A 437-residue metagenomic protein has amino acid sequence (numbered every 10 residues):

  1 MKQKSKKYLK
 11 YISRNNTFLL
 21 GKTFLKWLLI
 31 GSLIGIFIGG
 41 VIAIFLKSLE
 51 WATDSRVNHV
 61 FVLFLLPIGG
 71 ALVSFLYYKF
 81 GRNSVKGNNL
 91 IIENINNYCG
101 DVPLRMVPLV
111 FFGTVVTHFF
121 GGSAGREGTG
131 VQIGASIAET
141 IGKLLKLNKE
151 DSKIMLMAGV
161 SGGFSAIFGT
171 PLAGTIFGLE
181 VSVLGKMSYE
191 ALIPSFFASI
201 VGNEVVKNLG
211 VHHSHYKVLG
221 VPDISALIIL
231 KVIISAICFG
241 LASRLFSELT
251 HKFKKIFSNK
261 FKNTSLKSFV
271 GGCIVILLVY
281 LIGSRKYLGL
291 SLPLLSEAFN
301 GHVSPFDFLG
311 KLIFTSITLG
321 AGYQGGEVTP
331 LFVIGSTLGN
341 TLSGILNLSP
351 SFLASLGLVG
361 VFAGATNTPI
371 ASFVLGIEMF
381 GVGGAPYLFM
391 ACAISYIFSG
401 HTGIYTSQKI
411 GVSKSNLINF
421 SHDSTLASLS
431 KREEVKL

Functional and structural regions predicted by a protein language model:
M1-L437: Alpha-helical transmembrane segments and immediately membrane-proximal extracytoplasmic
